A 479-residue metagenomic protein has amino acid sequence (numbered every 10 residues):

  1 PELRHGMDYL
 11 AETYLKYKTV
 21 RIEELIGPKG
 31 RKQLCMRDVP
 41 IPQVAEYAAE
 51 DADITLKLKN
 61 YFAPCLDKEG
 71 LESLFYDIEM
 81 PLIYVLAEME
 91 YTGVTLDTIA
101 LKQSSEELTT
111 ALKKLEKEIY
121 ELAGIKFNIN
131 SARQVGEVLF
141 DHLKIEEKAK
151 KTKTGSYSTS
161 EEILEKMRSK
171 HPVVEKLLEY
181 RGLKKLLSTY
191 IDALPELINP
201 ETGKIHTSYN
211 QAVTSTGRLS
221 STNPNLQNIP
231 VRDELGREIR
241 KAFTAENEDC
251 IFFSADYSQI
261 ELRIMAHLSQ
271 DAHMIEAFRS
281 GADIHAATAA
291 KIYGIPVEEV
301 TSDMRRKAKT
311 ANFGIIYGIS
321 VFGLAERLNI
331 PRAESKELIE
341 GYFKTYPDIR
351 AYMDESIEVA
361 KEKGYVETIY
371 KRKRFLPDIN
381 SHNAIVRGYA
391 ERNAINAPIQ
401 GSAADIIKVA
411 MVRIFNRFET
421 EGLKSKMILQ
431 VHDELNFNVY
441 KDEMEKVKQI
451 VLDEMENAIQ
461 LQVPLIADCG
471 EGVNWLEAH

Functional and structural regions predicted by a protein language model:
E2-G6, L10-E234, T244-I251, S258-E261 (+5 more regions): Conserved "right-hand" nucleotidyltransferase catalytic core of DNA-directed polymerases
M7, E261, G281, H285 (+2 more regions): Hydrophobic (often cysteine-bearing) scaffold residues that line and stabilize catalytic clefts of nucleotide/cofactor
L34-R37, Y91, N199-T202, H206-T207 (+5 more regions): Conserved catalytic core of nucleic-acid polymerases
T110, K114-K117, E121-E175, K344-N396 (+2 more regions): C-terminal polymerase-core module
N128-N130, K426-V431: Short beta-strand
S131, G217, D256, A289 (+6 more regions): Hydrophobic, well-ordered secondary-structure elements that form the walls of internal hydrophobic environments
K144-A149, S269-S280: Cytochrome P450 catalytic domain signature, combining two hallmark sequence patches
R240-M265, E276-K309: Conserved catalytic alpha/beta cores of large enzymes that bind or transform nucleotide phosphates and polynucleotides
